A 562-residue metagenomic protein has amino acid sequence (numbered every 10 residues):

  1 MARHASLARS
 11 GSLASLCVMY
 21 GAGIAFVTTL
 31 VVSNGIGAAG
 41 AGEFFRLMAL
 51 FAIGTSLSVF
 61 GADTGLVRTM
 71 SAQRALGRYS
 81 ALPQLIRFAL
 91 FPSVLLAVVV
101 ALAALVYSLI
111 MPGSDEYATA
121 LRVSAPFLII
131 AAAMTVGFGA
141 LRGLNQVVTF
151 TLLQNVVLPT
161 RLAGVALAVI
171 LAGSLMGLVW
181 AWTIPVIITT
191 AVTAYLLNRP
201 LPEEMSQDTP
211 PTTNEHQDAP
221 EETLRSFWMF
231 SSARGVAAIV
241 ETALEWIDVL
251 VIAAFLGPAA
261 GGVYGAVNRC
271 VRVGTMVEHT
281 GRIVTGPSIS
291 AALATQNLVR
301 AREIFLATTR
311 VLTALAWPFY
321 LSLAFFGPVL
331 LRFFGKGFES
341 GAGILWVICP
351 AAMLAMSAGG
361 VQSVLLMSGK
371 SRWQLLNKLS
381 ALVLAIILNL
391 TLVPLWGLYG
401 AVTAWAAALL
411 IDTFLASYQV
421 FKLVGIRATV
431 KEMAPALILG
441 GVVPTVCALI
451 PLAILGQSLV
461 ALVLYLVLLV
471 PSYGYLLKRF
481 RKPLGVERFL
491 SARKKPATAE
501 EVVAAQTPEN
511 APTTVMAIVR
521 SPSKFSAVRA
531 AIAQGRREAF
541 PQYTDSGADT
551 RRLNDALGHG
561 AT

Functional and structural regions predicted by a protein language model:
S6-T64, F127, L162, M229-A259 (+1 more regions): Signature of the first transmembrane helix
S10-F26, A181-L201, N214-A291, A351 (+1 more regions): Transmembrane helical elements of multi-pass membrane transporters/channels
S10-L13, T119-V123, T149, F230-A233 (+3 more regions): Membrane-interface "helix-start" segments
F60-L76, G143, V267-T309, Q362-M367: Helix-loop junctions and terminal segments of transmembrane helices in multi-pass membrane transport/translocation
F91-I239, W246, L449: Hydrophobic transmembrane helix module of multi-pass membrane transport proteins
S108-S124, L306, L323-M353, G359: Interfacial segments at transmembrane-helix termini and the short loops linking adjacent helices
A131-V156, P350-S380: Membrane-interface junctions at transmembrane-helix termini in multi-pass inner-membrane proteins
S206-P211, L449-T562: Membrane-proximal transmembrane or re-entrant/amphipathic helices at the cytosolic face
